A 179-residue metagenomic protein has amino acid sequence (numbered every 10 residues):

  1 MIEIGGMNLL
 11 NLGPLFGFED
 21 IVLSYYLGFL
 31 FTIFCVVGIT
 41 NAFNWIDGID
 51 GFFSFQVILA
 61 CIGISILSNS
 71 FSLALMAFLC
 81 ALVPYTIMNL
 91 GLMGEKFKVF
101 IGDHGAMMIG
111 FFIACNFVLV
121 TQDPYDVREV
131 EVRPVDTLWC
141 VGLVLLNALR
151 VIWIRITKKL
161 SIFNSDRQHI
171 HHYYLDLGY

Functional and structural regions predicted by a protein language model:
M1-A148: "…together with the soluble PPM/PP2C metallo-phosphatase catalytic core" -> "…together with the soluble PPM/PP2C
G48-I49, L177-Y179: Short helix-to-coil transition segments within interhelical loops that connect adjacent transmembrane helices
E95-K96, L149-G178: Cytosolic, membrane-interface loops and tails of multi-pass inner-membrane proteins
